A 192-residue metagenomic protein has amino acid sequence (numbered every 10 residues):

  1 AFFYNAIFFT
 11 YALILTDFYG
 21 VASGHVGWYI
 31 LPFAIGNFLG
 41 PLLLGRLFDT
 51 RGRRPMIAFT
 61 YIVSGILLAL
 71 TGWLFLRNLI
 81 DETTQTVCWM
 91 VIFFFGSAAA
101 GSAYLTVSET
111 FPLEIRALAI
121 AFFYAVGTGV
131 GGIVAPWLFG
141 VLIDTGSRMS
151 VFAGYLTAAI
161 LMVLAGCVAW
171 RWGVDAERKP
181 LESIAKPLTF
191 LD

Functional and structural regions predicted by a protein language model:
A1-P41, G132-P136: Extracytoplasmic gate region of multi-pass secondary transporters
L15-T16, L47-F48, L138-S147: Interfacial helix-cap and linker-helix signal at transmembrane-aqueous boundaries of multi-pass secondary transporters
P41-G52: Helix-to-loop junctions at the C-terminal end of transmembrane segments in multipass secondary transporters
T50-I62: Cytoplasmic membrane-interface "Motif A"-like loop-to-helix N-cap segments of 12-TM Major Facilitator Superfamily
V63-L79: C-terminal ends and interior cores of transmembrane alpha-helices in multi-pass membrane transporters/permeases
T106, A159-L191: Multi-pass alpha-helical transporter architecture, strongest for 12-TM Major Facilitator/SLC carriers used
S108, L113-T145: A late C-terminal transmembrane helix in Major Facilitator Superfamily
V141-I160: A membrane-interface helix-boundary motif in multi-pass transporters
